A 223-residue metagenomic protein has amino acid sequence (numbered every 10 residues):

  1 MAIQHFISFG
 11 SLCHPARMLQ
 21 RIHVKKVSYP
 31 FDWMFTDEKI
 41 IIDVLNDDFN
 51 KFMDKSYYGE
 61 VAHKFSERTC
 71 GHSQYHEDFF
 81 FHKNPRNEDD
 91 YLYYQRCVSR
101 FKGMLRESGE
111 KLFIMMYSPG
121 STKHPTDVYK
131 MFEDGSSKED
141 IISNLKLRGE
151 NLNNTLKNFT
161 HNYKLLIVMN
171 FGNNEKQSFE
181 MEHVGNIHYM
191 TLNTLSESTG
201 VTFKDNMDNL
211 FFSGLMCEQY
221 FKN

Functional and structural regions predicted by a protein language model:
A2-N223: Extracellular glycan-modifying ectodomains
